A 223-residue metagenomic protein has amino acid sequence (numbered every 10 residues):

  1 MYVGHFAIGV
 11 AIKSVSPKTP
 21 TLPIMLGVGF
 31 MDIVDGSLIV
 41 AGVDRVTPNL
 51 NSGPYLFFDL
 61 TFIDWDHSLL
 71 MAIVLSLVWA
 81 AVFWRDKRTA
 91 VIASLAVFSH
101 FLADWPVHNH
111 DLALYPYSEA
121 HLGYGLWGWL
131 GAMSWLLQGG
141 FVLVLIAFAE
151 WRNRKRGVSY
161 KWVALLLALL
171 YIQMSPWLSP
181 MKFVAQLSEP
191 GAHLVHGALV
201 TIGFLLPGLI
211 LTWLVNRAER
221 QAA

Functional and structural regions predicted by a protein language model:
M1-A223: N-terminal membrane-targeting hydrophobic helices
